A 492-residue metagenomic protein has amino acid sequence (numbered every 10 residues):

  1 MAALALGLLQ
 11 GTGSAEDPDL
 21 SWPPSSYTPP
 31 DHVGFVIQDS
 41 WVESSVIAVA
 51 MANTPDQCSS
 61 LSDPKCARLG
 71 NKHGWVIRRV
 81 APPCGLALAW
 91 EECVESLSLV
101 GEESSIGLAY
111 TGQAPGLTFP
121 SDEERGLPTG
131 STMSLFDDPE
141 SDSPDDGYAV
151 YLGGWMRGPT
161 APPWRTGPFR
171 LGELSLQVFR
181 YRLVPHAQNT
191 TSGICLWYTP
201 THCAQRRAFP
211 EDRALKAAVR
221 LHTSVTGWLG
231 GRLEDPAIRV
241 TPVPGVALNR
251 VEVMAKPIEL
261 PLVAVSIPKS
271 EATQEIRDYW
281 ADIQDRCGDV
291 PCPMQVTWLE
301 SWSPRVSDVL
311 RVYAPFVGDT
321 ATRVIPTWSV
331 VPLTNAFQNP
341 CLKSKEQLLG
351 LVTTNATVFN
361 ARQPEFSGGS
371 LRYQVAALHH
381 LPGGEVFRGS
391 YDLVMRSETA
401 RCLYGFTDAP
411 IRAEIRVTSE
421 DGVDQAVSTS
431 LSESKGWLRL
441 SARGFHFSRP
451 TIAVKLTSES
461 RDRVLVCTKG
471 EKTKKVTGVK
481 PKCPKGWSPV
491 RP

Functional and structural regions predicted by a protein language model:
M1-E16: Secretory targeting and sorting signals
L9, A52, S60, R78 (+8 more regions): Processing junctions and N-termini across compartments
D17-A109: Charged, amphipathic alpha-helical stretches
W41-T54, R68-G74, R78-P82, V178-T191 (+3 more regions): Short, intrinsically disordered, charge-biased short linear motifs at domain edges
S60, R68, L86, E95 (+9 more regions): Disulfide-rich extracellular modules and peptides
R78-G153, R157-G167: Long, contiguous, compositionally biased segments that the model treats as domain-scale units
L135-V466: Extended, non-transmembrane interaction/recognition domains
E459-P492: Mature, structured domains enriched in cysteine- and short glycine motifs
